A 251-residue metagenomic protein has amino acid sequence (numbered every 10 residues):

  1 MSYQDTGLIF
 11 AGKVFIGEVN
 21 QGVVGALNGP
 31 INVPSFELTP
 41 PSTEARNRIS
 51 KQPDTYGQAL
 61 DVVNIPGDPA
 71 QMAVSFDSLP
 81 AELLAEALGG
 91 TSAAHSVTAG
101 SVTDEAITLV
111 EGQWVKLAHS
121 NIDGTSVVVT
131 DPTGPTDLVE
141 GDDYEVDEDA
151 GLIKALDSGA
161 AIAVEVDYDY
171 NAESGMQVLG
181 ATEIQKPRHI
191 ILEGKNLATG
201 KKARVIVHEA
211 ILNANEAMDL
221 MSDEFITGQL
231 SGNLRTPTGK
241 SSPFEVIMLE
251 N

Functional and structural regions predicted by a protein language model:
M1-L84, D143-Y144, A203, E209-G228 (+1 more regions): Solvent-exposed edge beta-strands and adjacent loop segments that serve as assembly or binding interfaces
P30, R48, D131-T136, E145-A150 (+1 more regions): Conserved short "hinge" loops at termini or chain/domain junctions
G57-V62, L152, S174-G180: Short secondary-structure capping micro-motifs at structural edges
P69, G159-A163, Q185-P187: Extracellular Ig-like/FN3 beta-sandwich strand-entry sites
A70-M72, V164-V166, I190, G228-L230: Hydrophobic residues positioned within well-ordered beta-strands of beta-sheet architectures
S75-S78, I162-A172: Short, hydrophobic/aromatic-enriched beta-strand segments in well-ordered soluble domains
A81-E145, D169-G200, V205: Extended beta-strand solenoid/passenger and fiber regions
P132, D149-S158, A203-N251: Mixed-charge, glycine-accented linear interaction segment located at domain edges/termini
